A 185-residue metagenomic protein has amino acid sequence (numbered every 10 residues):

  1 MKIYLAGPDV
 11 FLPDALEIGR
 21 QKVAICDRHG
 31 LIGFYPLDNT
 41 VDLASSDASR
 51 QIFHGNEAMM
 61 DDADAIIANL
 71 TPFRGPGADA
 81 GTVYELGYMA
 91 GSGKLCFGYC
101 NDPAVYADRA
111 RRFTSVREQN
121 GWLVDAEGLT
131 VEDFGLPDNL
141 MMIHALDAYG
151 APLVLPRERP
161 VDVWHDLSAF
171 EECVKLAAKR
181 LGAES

Functional and structural regions predicted by a protein language model:
M1-S185: Conserved catalytic or regulatory cores that recognize and/or transform ribose-phosphate-containing ligands
